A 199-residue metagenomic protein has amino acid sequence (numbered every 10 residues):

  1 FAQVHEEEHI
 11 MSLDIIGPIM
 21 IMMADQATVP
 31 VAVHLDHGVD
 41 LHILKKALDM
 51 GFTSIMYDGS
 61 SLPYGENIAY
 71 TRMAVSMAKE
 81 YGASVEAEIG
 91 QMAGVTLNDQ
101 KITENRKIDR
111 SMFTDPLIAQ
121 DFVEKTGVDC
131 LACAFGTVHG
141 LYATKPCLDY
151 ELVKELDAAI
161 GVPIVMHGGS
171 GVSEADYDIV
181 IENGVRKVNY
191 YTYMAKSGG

Functional and structural regions predicted by a protein language model:
F1-A2, L13-P30, H37-V162, E174-V185 (+2 more regions): Alpha/beta enzyme core
H167-S170: Glycine-rich beta-strand-to-loop/alpha-helix junction loops that act as flexible
G199: Active-site pocket scaffolds in enzymes
